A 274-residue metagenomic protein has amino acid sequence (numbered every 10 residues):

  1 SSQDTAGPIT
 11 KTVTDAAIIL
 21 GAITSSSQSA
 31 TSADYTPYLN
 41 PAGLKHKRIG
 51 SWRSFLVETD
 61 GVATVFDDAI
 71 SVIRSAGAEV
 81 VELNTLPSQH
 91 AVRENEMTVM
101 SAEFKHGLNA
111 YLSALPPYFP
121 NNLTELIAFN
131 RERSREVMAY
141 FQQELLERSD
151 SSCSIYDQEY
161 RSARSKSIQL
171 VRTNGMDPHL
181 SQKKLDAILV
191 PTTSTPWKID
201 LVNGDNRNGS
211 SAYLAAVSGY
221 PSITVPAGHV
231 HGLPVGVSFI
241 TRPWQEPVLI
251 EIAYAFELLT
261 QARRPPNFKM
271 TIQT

Functional and structural regions predicted by a protein language model:
S1-T64, D68, A76, P87-H90 (+2 more regions): A short helix-breaking turn/cap at a secondary-structure junction
D15, I19, V62-A69, F104 (+3 more regions): Stable alpha-helical elements in mature extracytoplasmic
N40-W52, A102-V171, D177, P226-P234: Short helix-loop capping/hinge segments that flank enzyme active sites or metal/cofactor-binding pockets
I73: Phosphate-binding active sites in nucleotide-utilizing proteins
E79-N84, I223: General small-molecule cofactor/ligand-binding pocket signal
L83-M97, E147-C153: Flexible, acidic loop-helix segments that line cofactor/substrate-binding pockets
A91-G107, V202: Charged, often glycine-rich, active-site loop that binds/positions anionic groups
E144-T274: Glycine-rich, small-residue loops and helix-cap segments that act as flexible hinges at active-site edges
